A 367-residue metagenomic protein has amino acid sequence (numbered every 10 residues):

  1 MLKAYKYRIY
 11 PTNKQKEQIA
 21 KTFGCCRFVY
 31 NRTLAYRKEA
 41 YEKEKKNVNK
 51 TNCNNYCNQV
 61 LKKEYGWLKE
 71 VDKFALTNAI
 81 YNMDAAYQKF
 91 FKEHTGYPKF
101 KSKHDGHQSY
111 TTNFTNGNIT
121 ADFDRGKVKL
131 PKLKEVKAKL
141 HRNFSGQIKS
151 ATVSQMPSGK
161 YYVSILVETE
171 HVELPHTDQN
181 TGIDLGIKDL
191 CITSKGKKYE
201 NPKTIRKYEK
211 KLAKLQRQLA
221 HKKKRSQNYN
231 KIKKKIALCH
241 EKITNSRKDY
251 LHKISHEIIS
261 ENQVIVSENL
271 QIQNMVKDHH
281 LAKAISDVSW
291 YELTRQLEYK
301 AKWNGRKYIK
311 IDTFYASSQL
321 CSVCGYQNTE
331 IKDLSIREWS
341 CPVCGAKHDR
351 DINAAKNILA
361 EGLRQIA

Functional and structural regions predicted by a protein language model:
M1-A367: Nucleic-acid substrate recognition interfaces
